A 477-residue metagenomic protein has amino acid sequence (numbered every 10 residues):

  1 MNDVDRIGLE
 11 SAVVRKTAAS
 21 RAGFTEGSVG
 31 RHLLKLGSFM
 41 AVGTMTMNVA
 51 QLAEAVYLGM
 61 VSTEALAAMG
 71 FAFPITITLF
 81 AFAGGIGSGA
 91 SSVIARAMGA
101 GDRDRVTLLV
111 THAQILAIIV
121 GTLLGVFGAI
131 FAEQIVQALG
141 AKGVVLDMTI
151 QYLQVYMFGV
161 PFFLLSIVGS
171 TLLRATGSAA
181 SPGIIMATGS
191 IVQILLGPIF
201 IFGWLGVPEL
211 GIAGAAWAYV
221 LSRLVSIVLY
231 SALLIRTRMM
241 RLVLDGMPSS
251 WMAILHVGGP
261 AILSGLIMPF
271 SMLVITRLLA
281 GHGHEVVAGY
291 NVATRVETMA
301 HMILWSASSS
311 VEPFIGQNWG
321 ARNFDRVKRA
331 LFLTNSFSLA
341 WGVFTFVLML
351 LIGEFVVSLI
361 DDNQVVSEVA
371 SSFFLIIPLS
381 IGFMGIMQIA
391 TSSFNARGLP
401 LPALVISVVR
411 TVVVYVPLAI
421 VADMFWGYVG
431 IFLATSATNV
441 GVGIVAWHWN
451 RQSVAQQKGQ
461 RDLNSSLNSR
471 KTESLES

Functional and structural regions predicted by a protein language model:
M1-M40, I94-P161, V207-G259, I315-S380 (+1 more regions): Short alpha-helical transmembrane segments in multi-pass integral membrane proteins
F24-V56, M60-V61, P74-G89, V93 (+6 more regions): N-terminal transmembrane alpha-helices
K35-E54, V155, S166, G189 (+3 more regions): Transmembrane helical elements of multi-pass membrane transporters/channels
M45, V49-A67, V136-G143, I199-L210 (+4 more regions): Helix-terminus/linker motif at the lipid-water interface of multi-pass membrane proteins
L66-V126, F163-G177, S181-P182, G289-V347 (+2 more regions): Small-residue-rich hydrophobic transmembrane alpha-helices
T78-A81, Q193-P198, I227-S231, M299-M302 (+3 more regions): Hydrophobic transmembrane alpha-helices of multi-pass small-molecule transporters
G87, Y156-R174, P182-S190, A215-V228 (+4 more regions): Short runs within selected transmembrane alpha-helices of multi-pass transporters and secretion channels
G128, T171, G197, I201 (+8 more regions): Structural signal for membrane-spanning alpha-helices in multi-pass inner-membrane proteins, emphasizing helix cores
